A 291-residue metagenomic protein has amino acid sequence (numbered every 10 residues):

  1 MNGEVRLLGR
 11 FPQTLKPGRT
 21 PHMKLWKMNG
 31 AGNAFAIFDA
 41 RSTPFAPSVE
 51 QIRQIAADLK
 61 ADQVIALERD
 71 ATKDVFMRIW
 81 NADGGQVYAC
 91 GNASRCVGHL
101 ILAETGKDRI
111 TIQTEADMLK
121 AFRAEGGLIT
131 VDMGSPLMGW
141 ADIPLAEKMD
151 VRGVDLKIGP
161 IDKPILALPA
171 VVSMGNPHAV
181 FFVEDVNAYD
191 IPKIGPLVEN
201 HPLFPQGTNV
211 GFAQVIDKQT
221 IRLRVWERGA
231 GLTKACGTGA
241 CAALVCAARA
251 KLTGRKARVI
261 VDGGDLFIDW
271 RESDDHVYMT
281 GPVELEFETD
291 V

Functional and structural regions predicted by a protein language model:
M1-H22: N-terminal amphipathic/basic-hydrophobic helices that include classical n-h-c signal peptides and signal-anchor
L15, R19-G126, A179-V291: A glycine-rich beta-to-alpha transition motif near the start of alpha/beta enzyme domains, typified by
G134: Segments forming oxygen-rich coordination pockets for charged ligands
L137-G139: Ligand-binding beta-strand-loop-alpha-helix segment within the catalytic cores of soluble metabolic enzymes
R152-A188: Internal active-site segments that recognize and position negatively charged phosphoryl groups and nucleotide moieties
